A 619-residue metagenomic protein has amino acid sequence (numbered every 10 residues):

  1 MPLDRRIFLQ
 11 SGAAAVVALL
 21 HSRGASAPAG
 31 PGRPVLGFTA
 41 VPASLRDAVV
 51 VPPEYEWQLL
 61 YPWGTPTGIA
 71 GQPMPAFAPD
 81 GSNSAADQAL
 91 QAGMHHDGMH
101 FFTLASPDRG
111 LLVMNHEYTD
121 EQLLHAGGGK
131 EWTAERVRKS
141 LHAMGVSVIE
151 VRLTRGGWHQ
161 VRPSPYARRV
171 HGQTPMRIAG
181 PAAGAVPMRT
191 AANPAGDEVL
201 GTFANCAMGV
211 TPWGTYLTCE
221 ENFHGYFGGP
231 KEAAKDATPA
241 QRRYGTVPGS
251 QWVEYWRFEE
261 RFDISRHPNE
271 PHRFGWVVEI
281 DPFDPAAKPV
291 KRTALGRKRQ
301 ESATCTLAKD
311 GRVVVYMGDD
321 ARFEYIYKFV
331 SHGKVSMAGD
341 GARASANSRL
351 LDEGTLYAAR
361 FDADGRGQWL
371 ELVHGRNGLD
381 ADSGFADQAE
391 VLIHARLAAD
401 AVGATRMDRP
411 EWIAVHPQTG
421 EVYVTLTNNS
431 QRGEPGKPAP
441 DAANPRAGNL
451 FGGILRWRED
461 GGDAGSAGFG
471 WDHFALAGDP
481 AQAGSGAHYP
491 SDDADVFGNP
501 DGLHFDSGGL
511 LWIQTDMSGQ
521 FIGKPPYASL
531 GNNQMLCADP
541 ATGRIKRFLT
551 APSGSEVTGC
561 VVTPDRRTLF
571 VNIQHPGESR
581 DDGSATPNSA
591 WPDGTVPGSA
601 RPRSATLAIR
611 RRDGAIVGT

Functional and structural regions predicted by a protein language model:
M1-A15: N-terminal secretory signal peptides and thylakoid transit peptides that target proteins across membranes
S11-H21, A27-T619: Conserved small-residue
